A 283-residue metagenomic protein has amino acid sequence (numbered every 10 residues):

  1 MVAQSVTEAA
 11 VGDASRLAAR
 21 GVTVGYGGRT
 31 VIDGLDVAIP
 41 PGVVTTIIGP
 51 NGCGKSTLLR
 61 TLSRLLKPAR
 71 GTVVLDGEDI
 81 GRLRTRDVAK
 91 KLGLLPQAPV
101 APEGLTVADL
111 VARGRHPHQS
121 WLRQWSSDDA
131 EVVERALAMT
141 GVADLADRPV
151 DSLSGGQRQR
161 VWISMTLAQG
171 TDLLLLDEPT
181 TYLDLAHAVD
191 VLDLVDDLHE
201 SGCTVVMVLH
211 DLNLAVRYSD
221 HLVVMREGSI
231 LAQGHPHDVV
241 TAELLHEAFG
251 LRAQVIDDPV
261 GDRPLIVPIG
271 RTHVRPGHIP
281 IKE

Functional and structural regions predicted by a protein language model:
L17, V31-G34: Conserved structural motif at the start of ABC-family nucleotide-binding domains
I48-P50: The feature captures the beta-strand-to-loop junction immediately N-terminal to the Walker
S63: Helix-to-loop junction immediately C-terminal to a conserved catalytic motif
G71-D79, V88: Conserved ABC transporter NBD signature motif
Q124, P149-L153: Conserved ABC ATPase signature
L174-E178: Catalytic Walker B motif of ABC-type/P-loop ATPase nucleotide-binding domains
H246-E283: ABC ATPase nucleotide-binding domains
